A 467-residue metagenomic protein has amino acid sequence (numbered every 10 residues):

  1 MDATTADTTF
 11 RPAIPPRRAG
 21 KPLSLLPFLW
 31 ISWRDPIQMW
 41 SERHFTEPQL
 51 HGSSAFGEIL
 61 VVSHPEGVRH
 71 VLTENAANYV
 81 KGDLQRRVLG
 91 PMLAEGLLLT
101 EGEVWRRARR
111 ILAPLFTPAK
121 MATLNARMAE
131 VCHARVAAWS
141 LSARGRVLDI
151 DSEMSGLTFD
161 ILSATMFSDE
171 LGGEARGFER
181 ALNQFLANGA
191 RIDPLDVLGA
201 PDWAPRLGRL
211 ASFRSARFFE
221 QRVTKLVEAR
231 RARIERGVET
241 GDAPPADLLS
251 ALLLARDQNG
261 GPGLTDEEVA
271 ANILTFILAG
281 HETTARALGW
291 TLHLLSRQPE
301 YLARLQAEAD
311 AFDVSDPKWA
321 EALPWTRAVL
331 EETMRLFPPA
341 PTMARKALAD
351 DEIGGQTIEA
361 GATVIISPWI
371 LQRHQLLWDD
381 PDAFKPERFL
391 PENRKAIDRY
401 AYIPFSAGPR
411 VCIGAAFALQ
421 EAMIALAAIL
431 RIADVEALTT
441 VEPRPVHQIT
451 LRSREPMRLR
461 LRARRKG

Functional and structural regions predicted by a protein language model:
D2-A13, F45, C132-V136, N183-Q184 (+4 more regions): Cytochrome P450 proximal C-terminal region
D2-R107, A122, A126-A137, L157 (+3 more regions): N-terminal membrane-proximal hinge/A-helix region immediately C-terminal to the signal-anchor transmembrane segment
D2-R17, V80-R86, V104, K120-R286 (+1 more regions): Cytochrome P450 heme-thiolate monooxygenase catalytic core
P16-L23, N125-A129, E179-Q184, R236-S250 (+8 more regions): Cytochrome P450 I-helix active-site segment
H64, G280, G361: Short, conserved phosphate/pyrophosphate- and ester-handling motifs at nucleotide-, phospho-/glycolipid
T283-L302, Q306, A416-I432: Cytochrome P450 catalytic-core helices
I366-N393: Conserved cytochrome P450 K-helix/beta-meander segment immediately N-terminal to the heme-binding cysteine loop
